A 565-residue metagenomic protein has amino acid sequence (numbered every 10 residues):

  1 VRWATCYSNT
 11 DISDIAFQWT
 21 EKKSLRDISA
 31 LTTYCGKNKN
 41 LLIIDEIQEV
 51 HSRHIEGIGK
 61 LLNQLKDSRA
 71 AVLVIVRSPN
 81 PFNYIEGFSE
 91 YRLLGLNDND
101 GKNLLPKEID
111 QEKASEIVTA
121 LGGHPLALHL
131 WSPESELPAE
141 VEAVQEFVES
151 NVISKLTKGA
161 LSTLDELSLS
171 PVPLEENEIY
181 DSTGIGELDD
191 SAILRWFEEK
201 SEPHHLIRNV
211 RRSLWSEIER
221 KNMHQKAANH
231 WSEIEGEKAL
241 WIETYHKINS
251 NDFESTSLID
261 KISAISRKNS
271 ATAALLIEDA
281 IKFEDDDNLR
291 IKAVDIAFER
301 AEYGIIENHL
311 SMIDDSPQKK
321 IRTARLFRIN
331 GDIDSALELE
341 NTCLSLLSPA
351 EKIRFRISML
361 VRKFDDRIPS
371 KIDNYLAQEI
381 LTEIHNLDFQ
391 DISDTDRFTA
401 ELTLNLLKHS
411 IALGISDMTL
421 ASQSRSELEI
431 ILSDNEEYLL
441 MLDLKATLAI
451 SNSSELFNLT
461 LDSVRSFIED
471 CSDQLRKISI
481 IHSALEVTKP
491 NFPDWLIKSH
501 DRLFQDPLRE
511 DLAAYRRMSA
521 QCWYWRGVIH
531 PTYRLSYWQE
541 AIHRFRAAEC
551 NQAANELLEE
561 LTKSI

Functional and structural regions predicted by a protein language model:
V1-L41: Post-nucleotide-binding-loop coupling segment downstream of the phosphate-binding loop, primarily in RecA-like P-loop
Y34-I55: Conserved P-loop NTPase "ATPase switch" module shared by AAA+ and STAND
G57-W131, A143: Alpha-helical sensor/transducer elements of the RecA-like P-loop NTPase core
P138-A143, I153-L161, R211-W241, N251-L275 (+1 more regions): A eukaryote-biased feature capturing mid-to-C-terminal, repeat/solenoid-rich segments of large proteins, strongly
V144-Q145, L164, L169-L174, S182-N229: Short capping/hinge segments at domain boundaries that bridge a core fold to an adjacent linker or tail
H224-A227, S257-I262, T272-I281, Y303-I313 (+6 more regions): Alpha-helical repeat scaffolds
H230, Y245-H246, A264, I296 (+9 more regions): Residue-level signature for tetratricopeptide repeat
I242, K292-D295, Q318-I329, F355-R362 (+6 more regions): "A position-specific structural signal for the A-helix of alpha-solenoid helical repeats
